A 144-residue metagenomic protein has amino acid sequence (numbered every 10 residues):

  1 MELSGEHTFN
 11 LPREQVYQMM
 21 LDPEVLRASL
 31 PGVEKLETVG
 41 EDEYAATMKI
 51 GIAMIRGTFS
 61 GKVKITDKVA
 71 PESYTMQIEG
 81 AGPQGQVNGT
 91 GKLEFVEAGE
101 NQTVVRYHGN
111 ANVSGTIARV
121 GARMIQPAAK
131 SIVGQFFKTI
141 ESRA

Functional and structural regions predicted by a protein language model:
M1-K49, E100: Hydrophobic ligand-binding cavity/cleft-lining segments
E2-T8, E43-A45, T58-S60, S73 (+2 more regions): Intrinsic-disorder/low-complexity, polar/charged segments enriched in Ser/Thr/Lys/Arg/Asp/Glu/Gln
H7, E34, G61-D67, I78 (+1 more regions): Hydrophobic/aromatic beta-strand elements that line small-molecule binding cavities or substrate pockets in beta-rich
L30, Q86-G99, Q135, T139-A144: Contiguous, function-dense segments enriched for cysteine-driven chemistry and partner/ligand-binding capacity
V33-L36, K62, S114-I117: A short, glycine- and basic residue-enriched loop/turn that sits immediately adjacent to a domain's principal
E37-E79, Q135: Glycine-rich portal/gate segments that line the openings of hydrophobic small-molecule binding cavities
T75, E79-P127: Beta-strand/loop substructures that line and gate deep hydrophobic ligand-binding cavities in soluble
I117-A144: A conserved amphipathic terminal alpha-helix motif
